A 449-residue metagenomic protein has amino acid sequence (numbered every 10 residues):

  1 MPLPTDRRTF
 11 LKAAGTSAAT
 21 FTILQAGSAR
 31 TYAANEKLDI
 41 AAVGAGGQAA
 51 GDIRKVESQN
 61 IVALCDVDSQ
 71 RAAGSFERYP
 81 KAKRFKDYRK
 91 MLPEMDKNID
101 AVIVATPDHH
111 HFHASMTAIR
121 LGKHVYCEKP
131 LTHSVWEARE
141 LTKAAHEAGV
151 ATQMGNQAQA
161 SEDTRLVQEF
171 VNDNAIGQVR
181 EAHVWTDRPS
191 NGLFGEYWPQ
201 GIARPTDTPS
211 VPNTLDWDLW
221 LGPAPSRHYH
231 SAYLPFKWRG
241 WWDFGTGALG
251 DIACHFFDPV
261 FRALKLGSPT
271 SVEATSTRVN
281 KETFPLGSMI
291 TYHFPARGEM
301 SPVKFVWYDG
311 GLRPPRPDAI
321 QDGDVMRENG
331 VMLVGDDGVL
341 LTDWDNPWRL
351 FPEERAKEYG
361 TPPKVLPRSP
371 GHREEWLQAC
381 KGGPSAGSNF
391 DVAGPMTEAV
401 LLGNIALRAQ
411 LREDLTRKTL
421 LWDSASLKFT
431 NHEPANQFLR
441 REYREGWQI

Functional and structural regions predicted by a protein language model:
M1-A18: N-terminal secretory signal peptides and thylakoid transit peptides that target proteins across membranes
A13-Y79, A158-S161, V260: N-terminal Rossmann-like dinucleotide-binding module
A33, E57-S58, C65, S69-A72 (+5 more regions): Glycine-enriched catalytic-core subsegment of oxygenase/oxidase enzymes
G44-D52, A148-Q153, A158-E273, V279-E282 (+5 more regions): Predominantly a Rossmann-like dinucleotide-binding segment in NAD(P)-dependent oxidoreductases
V62, D100, R180: Conserved acidic residues
K83-I99, V104: A structured beta-alpha segment of the ubiquitous adenosine-cofactor-binding alpha/beta core
P107-D108, F112-A160, N174: Beta-strand-loop-alpha-helix segment that lines the small-molecule cofactor/substrate pocket of alpha/beta enzymes
